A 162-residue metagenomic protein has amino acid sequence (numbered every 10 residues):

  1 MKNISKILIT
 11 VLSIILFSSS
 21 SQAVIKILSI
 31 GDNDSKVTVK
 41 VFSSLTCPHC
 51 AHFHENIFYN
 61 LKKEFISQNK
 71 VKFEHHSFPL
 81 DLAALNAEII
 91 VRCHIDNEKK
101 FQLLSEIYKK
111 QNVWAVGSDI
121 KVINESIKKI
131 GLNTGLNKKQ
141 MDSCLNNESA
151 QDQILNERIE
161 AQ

Functional and structural regions predicted by a protein language model:
K2-D81, L85, K128, I154-I159: Extracytoplasmic thiol/disulfide redox context detector
P79-Q162: Cysteine-centric redox/oxidoreductase cores and disulfide-bonded domains
